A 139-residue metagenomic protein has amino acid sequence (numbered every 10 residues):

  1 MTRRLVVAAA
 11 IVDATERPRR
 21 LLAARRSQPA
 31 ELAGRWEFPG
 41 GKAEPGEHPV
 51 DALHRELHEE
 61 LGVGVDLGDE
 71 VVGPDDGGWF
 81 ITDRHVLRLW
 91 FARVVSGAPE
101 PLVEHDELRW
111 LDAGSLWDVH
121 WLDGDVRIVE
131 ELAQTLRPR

Functional and structural regions predicted by a protein language model:
M1-L21, K42: Conserved N-terminal beta-strand and adjoining loop/helix that marks the start of the Nudix/MutT-like hydrolase domain
R4-L5, G64-V65, G73-P99, R109 (+2 more regions): Active-site-adjacent beta-strand/loop module that shapes the phosphate/pyrophosphate-binding cleft
I11-D13, R25, V94: Residue-level signal for short segments within beta-strands and strand-turn junctions of well-structured beta-sheet
P18-E59, V63: Conserved Nudix-box catalytic region and its N-terminal flanking loop in Nudix hydrolases and closely related
G41, R55-E56, L111-G114, V119: Structural detector for helix-capping/boundary residues
G97, A113-L122, V126: C-terminal structural segments of small proteins and small subunits
D125-R139: Charged phosphate-binding loop/patch that engages nucleotide di/tri-phosphates or the phosphate backbone of nucleic
